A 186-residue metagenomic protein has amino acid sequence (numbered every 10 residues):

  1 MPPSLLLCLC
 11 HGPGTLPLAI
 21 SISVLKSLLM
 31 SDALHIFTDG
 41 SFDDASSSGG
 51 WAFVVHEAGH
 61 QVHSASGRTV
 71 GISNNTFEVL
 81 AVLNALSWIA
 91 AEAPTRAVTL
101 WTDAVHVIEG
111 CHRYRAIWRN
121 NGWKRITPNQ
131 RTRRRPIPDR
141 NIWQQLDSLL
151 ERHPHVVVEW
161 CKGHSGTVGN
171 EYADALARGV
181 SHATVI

Functional and structural regions predicted by a protein language model:
C8-C10: Cysteine-centered motifs
G12-G14: Residue-identity detector for glycine
A19-S21: Generic short N-terminal amphipathic or hydrophobic helices
V24-L80, N84-E92, C111, D174-V185: RNase H-like nuclease fold core
S41-S47, V82-N170: RNase H catalytic domain
H155, V185-I186: Flexible, low-complexity interdomain linkers flanking nucleic-acid-processing modules
